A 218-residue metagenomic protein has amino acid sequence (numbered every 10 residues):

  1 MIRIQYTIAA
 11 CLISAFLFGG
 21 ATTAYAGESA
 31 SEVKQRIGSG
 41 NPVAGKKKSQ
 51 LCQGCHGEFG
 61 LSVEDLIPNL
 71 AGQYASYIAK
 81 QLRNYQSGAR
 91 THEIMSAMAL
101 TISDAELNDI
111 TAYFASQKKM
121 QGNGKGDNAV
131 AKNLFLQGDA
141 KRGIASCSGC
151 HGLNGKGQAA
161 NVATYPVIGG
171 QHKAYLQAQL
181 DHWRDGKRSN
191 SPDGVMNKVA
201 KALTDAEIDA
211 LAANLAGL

Functional and structural regions predicted by a protein language model:
M1-C11: Bacterial N-terminal signal peptides that target proteins for export
A15-A24: C-terminal segment of classical bacterial N-terminal signal peptides
Y25-S49, V63, S116-G143: Electrostatic cytochrome c docking/interface patches
E32-G88: The feature marks the first
N41, K48, Y74, Q81 (+6 more regions): Stable alpha-helical elements in mature extracytoplasmic
G45, C52-E58, I110, I144-L153 (+1 more regions): The canonical Cys-X-X-Cys-His
K46-Q50, G72-A75, L136-S148, G170-A178 (+1 more regions): Sequence context surrounding c-type heme c attachment/ligation sites in exported
V63-N69, Y85-G126, N161-V167, R184-L218: Axial heme c-ligation environment in periplasmic c-type cytochrome domains
